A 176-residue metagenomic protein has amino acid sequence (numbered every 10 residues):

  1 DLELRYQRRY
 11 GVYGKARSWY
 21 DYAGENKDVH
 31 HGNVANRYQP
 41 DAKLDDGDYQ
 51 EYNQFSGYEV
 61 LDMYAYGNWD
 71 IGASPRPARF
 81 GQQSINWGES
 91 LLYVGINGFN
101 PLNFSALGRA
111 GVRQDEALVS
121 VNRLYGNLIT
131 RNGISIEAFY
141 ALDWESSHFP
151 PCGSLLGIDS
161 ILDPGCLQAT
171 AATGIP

Functional and structural regions predicted by a protein language model:
D1-E3: Short catalytic helix/loop segments, enriched in acidic residues and glycine and frequently bearing histidine
R8-G165: Outer membrane beta-barrel
G165-P176: Outer-membrane beta-barrel proteins, especially TonB-dependent receptors
